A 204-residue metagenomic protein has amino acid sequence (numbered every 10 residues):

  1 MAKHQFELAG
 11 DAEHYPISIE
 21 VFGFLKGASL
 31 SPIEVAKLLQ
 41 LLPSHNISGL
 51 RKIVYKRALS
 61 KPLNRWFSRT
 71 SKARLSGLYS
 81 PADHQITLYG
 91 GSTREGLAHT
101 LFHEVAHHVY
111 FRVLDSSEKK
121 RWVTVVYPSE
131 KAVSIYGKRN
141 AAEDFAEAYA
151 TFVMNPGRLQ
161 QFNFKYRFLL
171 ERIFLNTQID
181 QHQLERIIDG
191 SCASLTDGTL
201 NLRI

Functional and structural regions predicted by a protein language model:
H4-L30, A36-L38, S44-I204: Active-site-flanking segments in enzyme catalytic domains
